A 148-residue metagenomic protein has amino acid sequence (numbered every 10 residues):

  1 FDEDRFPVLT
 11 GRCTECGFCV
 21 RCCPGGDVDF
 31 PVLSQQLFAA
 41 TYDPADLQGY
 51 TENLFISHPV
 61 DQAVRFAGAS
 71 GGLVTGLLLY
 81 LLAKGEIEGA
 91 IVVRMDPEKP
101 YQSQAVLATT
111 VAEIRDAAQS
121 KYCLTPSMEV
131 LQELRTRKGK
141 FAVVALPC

Functional and structural regions predicted by a protein language model:
F1, F6-G26, G68-G72, C148: Cysteine-centered iron-sulfur cluster-binding motifs in ferredoxin-type domains/subunits of redox enzymes
F30-P147: Iron-sulfur-associated redox domains of electron-transfer enzymes in respiratory and anaerobic energy metabolism
